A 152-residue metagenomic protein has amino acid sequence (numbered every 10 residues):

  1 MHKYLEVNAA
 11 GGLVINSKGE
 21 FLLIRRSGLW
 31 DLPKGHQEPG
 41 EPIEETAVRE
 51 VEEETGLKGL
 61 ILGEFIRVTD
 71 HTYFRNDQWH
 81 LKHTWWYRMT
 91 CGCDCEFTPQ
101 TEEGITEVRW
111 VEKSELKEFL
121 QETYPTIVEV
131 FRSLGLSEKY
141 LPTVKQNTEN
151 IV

Functional and structural regions predicted by a protein language model:
M1-G11: Acidic, metal-coordinating catalytic segment for phosphate/diphosphate chemistry, firing primarily on the Nudix
R26-S27: C-terminal lobe/hinge of AMP-binding adenylation domains
Q37-Y124, V152: Unchanged
E122-V152: Charged phosphate-binding loop/patch that engages nucleotide di/tri-phosphates or the phosphate backbone of nucleic
